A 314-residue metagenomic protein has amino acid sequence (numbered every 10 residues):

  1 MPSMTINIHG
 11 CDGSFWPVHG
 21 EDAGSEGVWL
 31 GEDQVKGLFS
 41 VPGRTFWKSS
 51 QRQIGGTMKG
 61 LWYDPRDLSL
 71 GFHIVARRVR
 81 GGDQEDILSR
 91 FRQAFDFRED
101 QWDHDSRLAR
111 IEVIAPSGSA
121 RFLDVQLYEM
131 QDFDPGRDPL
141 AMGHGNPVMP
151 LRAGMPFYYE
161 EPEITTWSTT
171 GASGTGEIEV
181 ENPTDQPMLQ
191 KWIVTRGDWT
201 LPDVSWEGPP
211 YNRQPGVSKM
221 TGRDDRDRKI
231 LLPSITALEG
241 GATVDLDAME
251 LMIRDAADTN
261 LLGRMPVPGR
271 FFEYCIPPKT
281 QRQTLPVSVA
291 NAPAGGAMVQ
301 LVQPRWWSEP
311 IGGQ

Functional and structural regions predicted by a protein language model:
M1-S3, Q101-L108, D198-T200: A short, compositionally biased
M1-W47: Polar/acidic, low-complexity leader/linker segments enriched in S/T/G and N/D
P2, D64-L68, R121, G143-P147 (+2 more regions): Residues at beta-strand starts and edge strands
D33-S69, D132-R137: Short, solvent-exposed beta-alpha or beta-beta edge segments that form flexible loop/patches at the rim of ligand
Q51-E85, M142-F157: Oligomerization/assembly interface segments of phage tail-like spikes and tubes
L61-R121: Long, hydrophobic/aromatic-enriched structural stretches that serve as scaffold segments
H104-P156: Short beta-strand and beta-hairpin "edge-sheet" elements
E161-Q314: Intrinsically disordered, low-complexity segments enriched in serine, threonine, and glycine
